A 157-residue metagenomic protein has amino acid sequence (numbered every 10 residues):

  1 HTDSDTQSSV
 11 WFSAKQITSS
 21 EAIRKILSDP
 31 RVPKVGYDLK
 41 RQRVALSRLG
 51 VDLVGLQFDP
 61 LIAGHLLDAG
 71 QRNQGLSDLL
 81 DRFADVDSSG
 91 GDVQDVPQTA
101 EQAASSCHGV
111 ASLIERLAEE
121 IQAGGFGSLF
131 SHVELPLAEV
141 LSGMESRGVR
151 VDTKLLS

Functional and structural regions predicted by a protein language model:
H1-R82, G148: Conserved RNase H-like, two-metal-ion catalytic cores of nucleic-acid enzymes
L27-V32, F83-S89, V93-V96, R147 (+1 more regions): Unusually extended, aromatic-enriched hydrophobic runs near protein termini
S28, D81, D85, E119-Q122 (+1 more regions): Generic surface-pattern signal
A45, V54, V93-S157: Mixed-charge, glycine-rich, non-catalytic linkers/tails in nucleic-acid processing enzymes
V54-F58, G64-E115: Metal-dependent DNA phosphodiester-chemistry modules and their immediately adjacent helices/loops in DNA-processing
